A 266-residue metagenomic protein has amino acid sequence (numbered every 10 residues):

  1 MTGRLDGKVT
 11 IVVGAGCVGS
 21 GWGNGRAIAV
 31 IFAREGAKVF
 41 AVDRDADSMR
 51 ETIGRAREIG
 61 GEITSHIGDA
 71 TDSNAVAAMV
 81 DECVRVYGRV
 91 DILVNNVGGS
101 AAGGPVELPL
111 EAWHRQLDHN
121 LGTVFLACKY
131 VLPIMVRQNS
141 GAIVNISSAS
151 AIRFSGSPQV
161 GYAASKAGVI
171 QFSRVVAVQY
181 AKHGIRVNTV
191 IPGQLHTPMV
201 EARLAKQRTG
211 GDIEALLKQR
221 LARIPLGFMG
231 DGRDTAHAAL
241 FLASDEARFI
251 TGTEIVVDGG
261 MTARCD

Functional and structural regions predicted by a protein language model:
G3-F40: Canonical Rossmann dinucleotide-binding motif of NAD(H)/NADP(H)-dependent dehydrogenases/reductases, specifically
D6, R153, A239-L240, T251-D266: Short C-terminal tail/terminal secondary-structure segment of NAD(P)H-dependent dehydrogenase/reductase domains
G104-L117, R220: Substrate-binding pocket helix/loop in short-chain dehydrogenase/reductase
C128, S165, S173: Active-site helix of classical SDR
P133, V178-Q179, R248: Alpha-helical segment proximal to the catalytic Tyr-Lys
S148: Residue(s) in the substrate-gating loop at a strand-loop-helix junction that position the organic substrate next
A181, R186, I250-G252: Short, small/polar-rich loop/turn modules that mediate ligand/substrate recognition or access, typified
